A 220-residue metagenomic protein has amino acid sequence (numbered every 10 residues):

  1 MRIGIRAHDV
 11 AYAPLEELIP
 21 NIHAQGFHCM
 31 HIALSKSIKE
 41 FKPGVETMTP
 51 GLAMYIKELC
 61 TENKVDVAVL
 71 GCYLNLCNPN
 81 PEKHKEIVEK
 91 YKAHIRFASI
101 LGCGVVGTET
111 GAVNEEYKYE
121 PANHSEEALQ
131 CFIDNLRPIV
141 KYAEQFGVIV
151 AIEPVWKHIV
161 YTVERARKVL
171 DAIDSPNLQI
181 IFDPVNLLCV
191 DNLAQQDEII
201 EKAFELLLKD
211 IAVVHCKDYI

Functional and structural regions predicted by a protein language model:
M1-A13: Boundary/entry segment of secreted carbohydrate-active catalytic domains
M1-I3, V65-A68, V88: Transmembrane beta-strand segments of Gram-negative outer membrane beta-barrel proteins
R2-I5, M30, K36, L70 (+1 more regions): Acidic/histidine-rich catalytic cores of soluble enzymes
A11-H23, K85-I95, L193-E205: Short, acidic/polar
L15-K36, I100-V105: Catalytic domains of carbohydrate-active enzymes, especially glycoside hydrolases
E16-E17, M54-N63, C77-F182: Active-site acidic/histidine proton-transfer and metal-coordination neighborhood in alpha/beta enzyme cores
H31-K57, T110-Y117: Glycine-rich, proline-tolerant flexible connector loops at the mouths of alpha/beta enzymes
